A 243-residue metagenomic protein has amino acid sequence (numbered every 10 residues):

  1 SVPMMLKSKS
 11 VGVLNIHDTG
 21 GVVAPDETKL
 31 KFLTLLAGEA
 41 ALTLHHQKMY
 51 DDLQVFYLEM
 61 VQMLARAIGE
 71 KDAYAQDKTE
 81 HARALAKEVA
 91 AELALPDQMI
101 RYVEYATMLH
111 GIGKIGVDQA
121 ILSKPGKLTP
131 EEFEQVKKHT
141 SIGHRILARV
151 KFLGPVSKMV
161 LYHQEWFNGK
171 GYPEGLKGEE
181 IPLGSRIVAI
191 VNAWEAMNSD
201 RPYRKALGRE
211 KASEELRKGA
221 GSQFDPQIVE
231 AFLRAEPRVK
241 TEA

Functional and structural regions predicted by a protein language model:
S1-M5: A short, aliphatic-rich beta-strand micro-motif
S10: Glycine-rich acetyl-CoA-binding "A-motif" of GNAT/NAT acetyltransferases
V13-A24, L44, P125: Short beta-strand-to-loop transition segments that serve as allosteric relay/switch motifs in sensory/regulatory domains
E27, V55-L58, Q62-A243: Metal-dependent catalytic cores of enzymes that make or break cyclic nucleotides and related phosphoester linkages
T34-A41: Allosteric cytosolic regulatory segments
T43-Q54: Amphipathic coiled-coil signal-coupling helices
